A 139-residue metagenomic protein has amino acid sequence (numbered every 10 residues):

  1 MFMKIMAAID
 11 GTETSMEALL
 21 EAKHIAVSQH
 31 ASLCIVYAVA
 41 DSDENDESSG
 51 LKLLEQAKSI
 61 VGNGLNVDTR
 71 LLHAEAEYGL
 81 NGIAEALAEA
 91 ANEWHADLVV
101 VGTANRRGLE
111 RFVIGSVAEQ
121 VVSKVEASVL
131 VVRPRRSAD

Functional and structural regions predicted by a protein language model:
F2-S49, L53-E55, I60-D68: Small/aliphatic-rich secondary-structure junction motif
Y37, L71-H73, R133: Residue-level recognition of beta-strand->loop/alpha-helix junctions
S42-D46, E77-Y78, G108-E110: A generic structural signal for short coil/turn motifs at secondary-structure boundaries
G50-L53, G82-L87, I114-A118: Charged helix-capping and loop-helix junction motifs
N63-V99, R106, D139: Structural beta-alpha unit
N92-D139: Gly/Ser-rich helix-loop-strand patches that form or flank binding pockets for ribonucleotide-derived cofactors
